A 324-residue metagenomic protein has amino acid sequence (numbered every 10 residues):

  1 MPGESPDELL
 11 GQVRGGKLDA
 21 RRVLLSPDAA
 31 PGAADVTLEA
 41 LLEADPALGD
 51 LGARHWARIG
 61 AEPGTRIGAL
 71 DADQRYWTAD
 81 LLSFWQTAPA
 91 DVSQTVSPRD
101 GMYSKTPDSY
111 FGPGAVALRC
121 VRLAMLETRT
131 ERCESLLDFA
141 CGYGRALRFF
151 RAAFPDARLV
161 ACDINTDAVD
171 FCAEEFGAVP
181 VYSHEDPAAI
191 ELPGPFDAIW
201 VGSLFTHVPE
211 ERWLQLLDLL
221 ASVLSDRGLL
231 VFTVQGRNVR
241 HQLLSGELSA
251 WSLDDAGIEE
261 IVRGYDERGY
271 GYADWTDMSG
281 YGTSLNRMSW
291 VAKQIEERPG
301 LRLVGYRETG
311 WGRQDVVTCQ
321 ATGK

Functional and structural regions predicted by a protein language model:
P2-V36: Charge-rich, low-complexity intrinsically disordered regions
T37-L38, L42-S135, F139-I190, E210-L214 (+1 more regions): Class I (Rossmann-like) S-adenosyl-L-methionine-dependent methyltransferase catalytic domain, capturing the SAM-binding
A146-L147, L204, L219: Short, hydrophobic/aromatic alpha-helical segments in well-folded domains
I190-I199: A short acidic, Gly/Pro-enriched loop at the edge of an enzyme's catalytic core that lines a small-molecule cofactor
A198-E211: A short SAM/SAH-binding and catalytic strip from SAM-dependent methyltransferases
L214-D226: A short glycine-rich, Lys/Arg-flanked "PGG" loop and its adjoining helix->strand segment in the class I
